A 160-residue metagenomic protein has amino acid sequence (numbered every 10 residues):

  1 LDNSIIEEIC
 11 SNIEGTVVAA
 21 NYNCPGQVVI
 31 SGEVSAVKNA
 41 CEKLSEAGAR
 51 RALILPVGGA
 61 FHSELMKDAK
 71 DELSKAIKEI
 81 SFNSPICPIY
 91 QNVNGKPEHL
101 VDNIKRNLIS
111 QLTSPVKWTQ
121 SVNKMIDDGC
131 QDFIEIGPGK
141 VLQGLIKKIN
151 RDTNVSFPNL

Functional and structural regions predicted by a protein language model:
L1-T113: Alpha/beta catalytic cores of group-transfer enzymes, especially the acyltransferase/condensing modules of polyketide
K78-L160: Acyltransferase/transacylase module recognition
